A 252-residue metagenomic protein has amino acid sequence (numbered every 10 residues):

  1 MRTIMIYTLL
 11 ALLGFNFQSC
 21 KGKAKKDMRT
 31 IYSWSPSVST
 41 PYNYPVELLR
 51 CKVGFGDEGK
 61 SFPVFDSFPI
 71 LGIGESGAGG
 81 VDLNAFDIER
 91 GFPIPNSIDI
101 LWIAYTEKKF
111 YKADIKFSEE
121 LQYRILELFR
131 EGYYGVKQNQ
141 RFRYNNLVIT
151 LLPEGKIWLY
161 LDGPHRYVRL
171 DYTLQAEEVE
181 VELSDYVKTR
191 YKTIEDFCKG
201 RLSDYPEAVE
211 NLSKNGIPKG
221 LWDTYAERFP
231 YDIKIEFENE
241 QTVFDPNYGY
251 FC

Functional and structural regions predicted by a protein language model:
R2-L10: Sec-dependent signal peptide recognition, specifically the positively charged N-region followed immediately by
N16-S19: C-terminal motif of bacterial Sec signal peptides marking the signal peptidase cleavage site
K21-K23: Bacterial signal peptide processing site
P36-L48, E236-D245: Structural motif
G54-A104, F244-C252: Tryptophan-paired
I103-Y111: Short acidic/polar inter-strand loop motif in beta-rich domains
Y111-K137: Short beta-strand elements
N139-F251: Activation corresponds to long, low-complexity, non-globular regions
